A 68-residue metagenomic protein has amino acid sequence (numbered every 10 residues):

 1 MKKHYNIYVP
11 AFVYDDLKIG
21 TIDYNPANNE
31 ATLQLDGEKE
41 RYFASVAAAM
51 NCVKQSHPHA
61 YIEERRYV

Functional and structural regions predicted by a protein language model:
M1-V13, E40, V46, M50 (+1 more regions): Negatively charged, low-complexity tracts enriched in Asp/Glu with abundant Ser/Thr
N6-K39: Short aromatic-glycine-(Arg/Gly/Cys) micro-motifs in beta-strand/loop hairpins
N29-Y61: A short, charged, amphipathic alpha-helix used as a generic interaction element across diverse proteins
